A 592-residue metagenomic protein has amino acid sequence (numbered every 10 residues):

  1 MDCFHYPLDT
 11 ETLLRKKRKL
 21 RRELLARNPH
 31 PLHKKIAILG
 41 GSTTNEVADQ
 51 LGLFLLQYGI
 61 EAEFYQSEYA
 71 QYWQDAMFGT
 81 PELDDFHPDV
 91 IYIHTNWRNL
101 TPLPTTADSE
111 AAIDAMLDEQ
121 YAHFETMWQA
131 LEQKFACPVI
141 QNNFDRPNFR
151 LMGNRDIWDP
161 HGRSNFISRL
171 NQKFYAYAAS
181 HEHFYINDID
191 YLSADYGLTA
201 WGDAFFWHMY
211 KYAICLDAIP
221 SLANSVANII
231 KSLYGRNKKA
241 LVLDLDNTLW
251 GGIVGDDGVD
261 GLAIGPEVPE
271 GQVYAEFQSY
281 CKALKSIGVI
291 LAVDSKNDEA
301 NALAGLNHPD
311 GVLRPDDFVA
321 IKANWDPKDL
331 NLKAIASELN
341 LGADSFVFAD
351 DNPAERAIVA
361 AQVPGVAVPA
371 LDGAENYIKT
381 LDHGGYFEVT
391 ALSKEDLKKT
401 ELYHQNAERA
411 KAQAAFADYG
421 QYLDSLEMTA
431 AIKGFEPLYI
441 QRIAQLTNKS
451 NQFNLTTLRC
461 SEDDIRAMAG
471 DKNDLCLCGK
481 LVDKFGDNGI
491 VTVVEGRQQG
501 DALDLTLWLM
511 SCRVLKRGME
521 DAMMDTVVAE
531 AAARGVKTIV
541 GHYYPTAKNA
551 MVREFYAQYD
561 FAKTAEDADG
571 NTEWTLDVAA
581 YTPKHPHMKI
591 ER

Functional and structural regions predicted by a protein language model:
M1-V242, L249-W250, G255-G261, A354 (+2 more regions): Extracellular glycan-modifying ectodomains
C3-R22, S193-A240, A374, I378-T429 (+2 more regions): Flexible inter-domain linker/hinge segments
V254-S279, P364-L371: Basic, amphipathic juxtamembrane/active-site segments that coordinate anionic phosphate or diphosphate groups
Q272, E276-N307, I321, V359 (+4 more regions): Substrate-recognition element of Asp-dependent hydrolases with the DxDx(T/V) motif
L332-P353, V359: Conserved Lys-Pro-Asp/Glu-containing loop-to-beta segment of HAD-superfamily phosphomonoesterases, centered on
E338, A360, P364-L426, A529-R592: Terminal substrate-recognition subdomain of acyl/acetyltransferases
A431-S511: A conserved beta-strand-loop-helix scaffold within acyl/acetyltransferase catalytic domains
K484, I490-A565: Acyl-donor binding region in acyl/amide transferases
